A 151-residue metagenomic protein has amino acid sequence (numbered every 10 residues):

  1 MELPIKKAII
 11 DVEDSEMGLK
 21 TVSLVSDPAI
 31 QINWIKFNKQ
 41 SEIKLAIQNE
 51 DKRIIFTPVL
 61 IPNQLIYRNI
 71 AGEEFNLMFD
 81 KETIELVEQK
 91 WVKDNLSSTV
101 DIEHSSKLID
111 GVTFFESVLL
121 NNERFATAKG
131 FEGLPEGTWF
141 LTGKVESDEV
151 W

Functional and structural regions predicted by a protein language model:
M1-W151: Signature of dsDNA virion morphogenesis modules
